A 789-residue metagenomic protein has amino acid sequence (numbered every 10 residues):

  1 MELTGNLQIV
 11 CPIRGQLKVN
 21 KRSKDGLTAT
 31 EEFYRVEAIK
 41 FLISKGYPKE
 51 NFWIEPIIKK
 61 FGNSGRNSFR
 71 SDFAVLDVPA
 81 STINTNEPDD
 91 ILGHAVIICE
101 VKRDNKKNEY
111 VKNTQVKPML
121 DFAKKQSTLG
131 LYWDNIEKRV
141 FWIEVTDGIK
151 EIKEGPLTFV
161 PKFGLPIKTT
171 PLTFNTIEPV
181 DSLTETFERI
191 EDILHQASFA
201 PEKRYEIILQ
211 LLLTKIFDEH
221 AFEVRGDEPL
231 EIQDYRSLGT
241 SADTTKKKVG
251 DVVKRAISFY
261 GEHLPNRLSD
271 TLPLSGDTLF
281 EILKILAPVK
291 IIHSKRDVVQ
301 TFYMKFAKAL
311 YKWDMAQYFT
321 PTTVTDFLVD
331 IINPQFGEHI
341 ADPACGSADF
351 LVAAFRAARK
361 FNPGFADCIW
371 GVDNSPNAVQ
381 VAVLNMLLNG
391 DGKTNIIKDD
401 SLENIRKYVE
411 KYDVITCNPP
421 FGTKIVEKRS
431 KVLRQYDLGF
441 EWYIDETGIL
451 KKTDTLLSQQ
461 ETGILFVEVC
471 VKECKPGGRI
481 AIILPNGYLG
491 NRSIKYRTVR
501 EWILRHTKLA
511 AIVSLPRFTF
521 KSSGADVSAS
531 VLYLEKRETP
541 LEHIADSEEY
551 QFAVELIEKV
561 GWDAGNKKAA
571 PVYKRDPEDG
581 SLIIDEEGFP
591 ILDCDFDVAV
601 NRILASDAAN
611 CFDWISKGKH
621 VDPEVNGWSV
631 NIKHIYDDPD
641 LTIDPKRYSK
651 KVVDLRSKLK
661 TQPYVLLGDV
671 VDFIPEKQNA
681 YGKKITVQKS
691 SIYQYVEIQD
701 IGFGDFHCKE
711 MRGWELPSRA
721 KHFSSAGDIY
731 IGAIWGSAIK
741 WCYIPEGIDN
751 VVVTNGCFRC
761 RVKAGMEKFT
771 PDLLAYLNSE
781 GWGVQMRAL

Functional and structural regions predicted by a protein language model:
K24-L27, E50-I91: Active-site metal-binding core of divalent-cation-utilizing nuclease and nuclease-like domains
F33, V379, I396, L450-F520 (+1 more regions): Conserved Class I SAM-dependent methyltransferase catalytic core
K102-E151: Nucleic-acid nuclease catalytic cores
I149, Q317-R434, L438, L484-G487 (+2 more regions): Conserved S-adenosyl-L-methionine
L213, F217-K308: Long recognition/docking surfaces used for binding and targeting
V598-K683: Non-catalytic DNA-recognition/assembly elements of restriction-modification systems
G668-K683, I698-A726: Sequence-specific dsDNA recognition surfaces
K721, A726, Y730-N778: A short beta-sheet element
